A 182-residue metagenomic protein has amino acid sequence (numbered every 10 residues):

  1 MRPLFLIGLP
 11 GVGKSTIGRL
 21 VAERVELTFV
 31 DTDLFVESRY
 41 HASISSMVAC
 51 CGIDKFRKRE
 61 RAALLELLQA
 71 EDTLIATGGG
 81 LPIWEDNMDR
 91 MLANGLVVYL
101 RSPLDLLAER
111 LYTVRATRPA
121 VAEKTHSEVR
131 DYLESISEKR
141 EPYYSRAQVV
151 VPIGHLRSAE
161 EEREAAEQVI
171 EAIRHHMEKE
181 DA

Functional and structural regions predicted by a protein language model:
L6: Hydrophobic anchor at the beta1->P-loop junction of P-loop NTPases
L9: P-loop (Walker A) phosphate-binding loop of NTP-binding proteins
V12: ATP-binding Walker
S15: Walker A/P-loop
L20, R24, E109, E138-A182: NTP-dependent small-molecule kinase module
E23-T32: Post-Walker A helix-loop "phosphate-sensing" segment adjacent to the P-loop in P-loop NTPases
L34-L92, T117, E134: ATP-dependent small-molecule kinase phosphotransfer cores that center on conserved nucleotide phosphate-binding segments
N94-E141: A glycine- and Lys/Arg-enriched "phosphate-lid" helix/loop adjacent to the NTP-binding pocket of small-molecule kinases
